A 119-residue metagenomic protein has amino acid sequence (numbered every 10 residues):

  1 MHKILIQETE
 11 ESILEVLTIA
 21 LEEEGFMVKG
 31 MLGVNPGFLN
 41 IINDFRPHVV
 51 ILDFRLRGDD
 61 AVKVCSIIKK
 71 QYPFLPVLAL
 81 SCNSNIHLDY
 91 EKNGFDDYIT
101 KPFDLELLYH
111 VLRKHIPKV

Functional and structural regions predicted by a protein language model:
E10-G30: Two-component/phosphorelay signaling modules centered on CheY-like receiver
M31-V49: Acidic, metal-coordinating helix/loop segments flanking the phosphotransfer/catalytic sites of two-component signaling
D53-F54: Active-site residues of response regulator receiver
R57: The feature encodes the CheY-like receiver
V62-P73: Short amphipathic alpha-helix used as the core "switch/output" element in two-component signaling
K63, N83-T100, H110: Alpha4 helix (beta4-alpha4-beta5 surface) of REC/receiver domains from two-component response regulators
F103-R113: C-terminal output helix
